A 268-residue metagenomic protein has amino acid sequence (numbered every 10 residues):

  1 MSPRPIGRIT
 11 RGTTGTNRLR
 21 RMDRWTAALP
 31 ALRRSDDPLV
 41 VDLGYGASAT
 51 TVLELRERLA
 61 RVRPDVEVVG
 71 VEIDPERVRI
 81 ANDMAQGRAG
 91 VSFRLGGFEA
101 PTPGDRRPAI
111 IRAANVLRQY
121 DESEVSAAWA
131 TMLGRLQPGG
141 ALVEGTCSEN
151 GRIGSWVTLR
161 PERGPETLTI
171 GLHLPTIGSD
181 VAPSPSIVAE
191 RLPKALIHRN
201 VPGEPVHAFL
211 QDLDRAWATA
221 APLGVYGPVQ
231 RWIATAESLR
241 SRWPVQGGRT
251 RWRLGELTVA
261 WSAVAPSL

Functional and structural regions predicted by a protein language model:
M1-P38, D42, A47-A49: Class I SAM-dependent methyltransferase Rossmann-like catalytic core, especially the SAM/SAH-binding loop
G46-P101: Class I SAM-dependent methyltransferase SAM/SAH-binding core
E99-I111: A short acidic, Gly/Pro-enriched loop at the edge of an enzyme's catalytic core that lines a small-molecule cofactor
P108-S126: A short SAM/SAH-binding and catalytic strip from SAM-dependent methyltransferases
R118, S126-P138: A short glycine-rich, Lys/Arg-flanked "PGG" loop and its adjoining helix->strand segment in the class I
L136-G151: Conserved beta-strand signature within the Rossmann-like core of class I S-adenosyl-L-methionine
S155-P228: A conserved mid-domain beta-alpha-beta active-site/ligand-binding segment of alpha/beta enzyme cores
E204-L268: Conserved Class I S-adenosyl-L-methionine
